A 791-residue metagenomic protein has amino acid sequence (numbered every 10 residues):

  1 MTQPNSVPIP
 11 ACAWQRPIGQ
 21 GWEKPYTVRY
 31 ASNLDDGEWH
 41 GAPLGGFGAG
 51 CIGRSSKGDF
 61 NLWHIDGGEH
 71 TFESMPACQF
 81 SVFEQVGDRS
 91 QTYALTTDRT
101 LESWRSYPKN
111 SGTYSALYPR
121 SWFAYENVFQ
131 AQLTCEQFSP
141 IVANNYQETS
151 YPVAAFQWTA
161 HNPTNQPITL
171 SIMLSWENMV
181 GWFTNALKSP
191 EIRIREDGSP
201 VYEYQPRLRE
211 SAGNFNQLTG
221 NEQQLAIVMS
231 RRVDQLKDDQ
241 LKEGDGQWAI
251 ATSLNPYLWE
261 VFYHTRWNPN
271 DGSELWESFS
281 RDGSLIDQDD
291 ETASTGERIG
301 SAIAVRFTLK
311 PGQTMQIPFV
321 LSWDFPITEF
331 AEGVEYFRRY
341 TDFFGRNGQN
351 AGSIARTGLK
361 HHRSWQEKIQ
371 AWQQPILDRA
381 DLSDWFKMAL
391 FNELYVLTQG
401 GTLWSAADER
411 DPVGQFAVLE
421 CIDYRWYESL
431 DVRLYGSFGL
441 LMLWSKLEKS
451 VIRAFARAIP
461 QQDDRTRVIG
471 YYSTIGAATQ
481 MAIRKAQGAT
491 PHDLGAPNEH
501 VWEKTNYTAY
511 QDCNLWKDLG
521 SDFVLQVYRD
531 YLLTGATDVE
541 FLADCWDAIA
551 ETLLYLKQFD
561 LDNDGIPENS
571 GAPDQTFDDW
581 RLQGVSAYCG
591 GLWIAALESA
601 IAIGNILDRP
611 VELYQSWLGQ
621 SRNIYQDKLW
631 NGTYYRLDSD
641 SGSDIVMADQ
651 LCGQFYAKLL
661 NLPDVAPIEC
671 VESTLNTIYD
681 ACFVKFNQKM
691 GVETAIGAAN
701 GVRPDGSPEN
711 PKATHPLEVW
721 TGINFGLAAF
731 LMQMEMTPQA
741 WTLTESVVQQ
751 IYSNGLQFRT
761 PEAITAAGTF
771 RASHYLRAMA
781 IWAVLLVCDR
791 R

Functional and structural regions predicted by a protein language model:
M1-D88: Beta-strand-rich N-terminal accessory domains
T2-P25, A31, W122, N127-T134 (+6 more regions): Acidic/polar, glycine-enriched structural segments that form the non-catalytic walls/loops of the carbohydrate-binding
P43-G58, H70-Q91, Y114-L117, E126-A131 (+5 more regions): Short, solvent-exposed loop/edge-beta patches enriched in aromatic
N61, G68-C135, A143-Y146, A713 (+1 more regions): Non-catalytic C-terminal accessory modules of carbohydrate-active enzymes
T71-S74, T96-Y114, R120, F138-S150 (+5 more regions): Aromatic/His-enriched, Gly/Pro-containing loop or helix-boundary segments that lie immediately adjacent to catalytic
S81-A94, N162, Q217, M229 (+12 more regions): Aromatic-rich carbohydrate-recognition surfaces in CAZymes
P108-F123, Q130, Q217-L236, E243-Q288 (+7 more regions): Active-site acid/base region of carbohydrate-active enzymes
L430-P460, G520-L525, D547, W580 (+3 more regions): Active-site core of glycosidic bond-cleaving carbohydrate-active enzymes
